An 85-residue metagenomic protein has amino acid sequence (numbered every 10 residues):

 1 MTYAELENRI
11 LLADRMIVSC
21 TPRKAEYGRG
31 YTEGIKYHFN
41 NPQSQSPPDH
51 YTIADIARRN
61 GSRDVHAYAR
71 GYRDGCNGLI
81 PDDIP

Functional and structural regions predicted by a protein language model:
M1-P85: Intrinsic-disorder/low-complexity detector
